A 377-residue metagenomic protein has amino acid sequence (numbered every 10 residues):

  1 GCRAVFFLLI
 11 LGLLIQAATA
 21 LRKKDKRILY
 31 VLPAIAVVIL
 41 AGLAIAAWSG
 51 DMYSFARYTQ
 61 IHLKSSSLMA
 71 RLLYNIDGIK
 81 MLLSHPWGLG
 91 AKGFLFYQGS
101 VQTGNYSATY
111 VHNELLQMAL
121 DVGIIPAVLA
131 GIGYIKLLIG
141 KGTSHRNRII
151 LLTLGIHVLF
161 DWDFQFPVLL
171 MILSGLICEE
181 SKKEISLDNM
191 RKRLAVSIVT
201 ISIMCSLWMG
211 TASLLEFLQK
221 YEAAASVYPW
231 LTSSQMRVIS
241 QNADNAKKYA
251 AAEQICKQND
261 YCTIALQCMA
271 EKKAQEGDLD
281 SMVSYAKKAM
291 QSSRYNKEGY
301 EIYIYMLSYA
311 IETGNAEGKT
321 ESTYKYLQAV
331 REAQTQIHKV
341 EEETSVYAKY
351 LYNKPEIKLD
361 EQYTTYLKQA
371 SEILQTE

Functional and structural regions predicted by a protein language model:
G1-W48, C178-K183, M190-I203: Hydrophobic alpha-helical segments of polytopic membrane proteins
L8-Q16, T143-V196: Transmembrane alpha-helices of multi-pass inner-membrane enzymes
G12-L13, G42-I76, Y97, L215-A224 (+1 more regions): Flexible juxtamembrane loops connecting transmembrane helices in multi-pass membrane enzymes that build or modify
K23-Y30, G93, I135-I149, D278 (+1 more regions): Membrane-interface helix-loop-helix junctions at transmembrane boundaries of multi-pass membrane enzymes, predominantly
S65, A70-A108, V122-V128: TM-adjacent membrane-interface loops and short helices in multi-pass inner/ER membrane proteins
Y106-L138: A conserved mid-to-late transmembrane alpha helix and its immediate loop/hinge that forms the functional core
G175-E222, D360, T364, K368-E377: A juxtamembrane structural motif centered on a specific transmembrane helix
A225-E377: C-terminal luminal/periplasmic domains and tails of membrane-associated envelope-modifying transferases
